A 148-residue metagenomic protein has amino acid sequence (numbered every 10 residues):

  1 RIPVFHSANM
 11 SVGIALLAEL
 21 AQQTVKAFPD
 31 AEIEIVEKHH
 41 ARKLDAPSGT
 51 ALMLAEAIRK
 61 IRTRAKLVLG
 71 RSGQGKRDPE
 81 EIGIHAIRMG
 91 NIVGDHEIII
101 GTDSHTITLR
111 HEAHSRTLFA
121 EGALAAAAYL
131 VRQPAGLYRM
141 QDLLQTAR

Functional and structural regions predicted by a protein language model:
R1, A21-T24, A51-L54: Short, hinge-like loop/turn segments at secondary-structure boundaries
R1-S11, V25-I33: Rossmann-fold dehydrogenase core element
S11, A15-L17, A41: Gly/Ser/Thr-rich beta-alpha loop segments that engage phosphate groups in nucleotides
L16-D30, A46: Rossmann-like NAD(P)H-binding beta-loop-alpha module
P29-R148: C-terminal substrate-binding/catalytic lobe of Rossmann-fold NAD(P)-dependent oxidoreductases
